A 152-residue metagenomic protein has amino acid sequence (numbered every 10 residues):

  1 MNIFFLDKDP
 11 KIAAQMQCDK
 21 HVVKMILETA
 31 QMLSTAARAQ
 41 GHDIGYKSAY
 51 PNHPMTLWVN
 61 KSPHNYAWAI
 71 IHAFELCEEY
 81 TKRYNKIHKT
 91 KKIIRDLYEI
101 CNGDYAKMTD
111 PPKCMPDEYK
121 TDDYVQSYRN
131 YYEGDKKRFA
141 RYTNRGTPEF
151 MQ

Functional and structural regions predicted by a protein language model:
M1-N52, T56-Q152: Sequence termini and other peripheral, non-core segments
